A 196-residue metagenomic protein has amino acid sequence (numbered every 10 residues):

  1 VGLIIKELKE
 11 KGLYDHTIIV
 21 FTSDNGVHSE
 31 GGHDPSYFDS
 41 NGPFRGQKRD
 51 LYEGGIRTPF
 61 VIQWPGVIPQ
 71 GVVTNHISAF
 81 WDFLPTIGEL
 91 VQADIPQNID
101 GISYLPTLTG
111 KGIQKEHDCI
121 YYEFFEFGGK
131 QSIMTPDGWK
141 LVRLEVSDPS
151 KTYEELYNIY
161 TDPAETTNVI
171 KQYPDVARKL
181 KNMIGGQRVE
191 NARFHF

Functional and structural regions predicted by a protein language model:
V1-P35: Metal-dependent active-site segment of extracytoplasmic phospho-/sulfohydrolases and closely related
G2-I5, K9, L84-G88, Q92 (+7 more regions): Non-transmembrane alpha-helical segments in soluble domains of secreted/periplasmic/extracellular proteins
K6, E10, H16, R45 (+4 more regions): Secreted, luminal/periplasmic, and some membrane-associated catalytic domains that remodel anionic oxygen-ester
L13-I19, R57-T58, E116-D118, T135-W139: Loop/turn elements at helix/coil->beta-strand transitions in domains of secreted/extracellular proteins
V20-T22, Q63, L144: Generic beta-strand/beta-sheet core signal
V27-L51, I68-V72, H76, W81-I159 (+1 more regions): C-terminal cap/loop subdomain of S1 sulfatases and analogous C-terminal strand-loop tails that border
D162: Intrinsically disordered, low-complexity polar regions and short flexible loop motifs
L180-F196: Charge-dense polyanion-binding interfaces
